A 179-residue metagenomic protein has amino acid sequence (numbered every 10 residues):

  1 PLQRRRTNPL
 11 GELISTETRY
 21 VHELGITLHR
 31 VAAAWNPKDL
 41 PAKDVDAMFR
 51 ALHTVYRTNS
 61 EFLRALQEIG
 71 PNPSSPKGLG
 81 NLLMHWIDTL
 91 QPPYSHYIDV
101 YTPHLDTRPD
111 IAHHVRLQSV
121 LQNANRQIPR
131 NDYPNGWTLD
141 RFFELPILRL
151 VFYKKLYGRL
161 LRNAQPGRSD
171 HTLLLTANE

Functional and structural regions predicted by a protein language model:
P1-E179: An all-alpha helical bundle fold corresponding to the catalytic cores of small-GTPase guanine nucleotide exchange
